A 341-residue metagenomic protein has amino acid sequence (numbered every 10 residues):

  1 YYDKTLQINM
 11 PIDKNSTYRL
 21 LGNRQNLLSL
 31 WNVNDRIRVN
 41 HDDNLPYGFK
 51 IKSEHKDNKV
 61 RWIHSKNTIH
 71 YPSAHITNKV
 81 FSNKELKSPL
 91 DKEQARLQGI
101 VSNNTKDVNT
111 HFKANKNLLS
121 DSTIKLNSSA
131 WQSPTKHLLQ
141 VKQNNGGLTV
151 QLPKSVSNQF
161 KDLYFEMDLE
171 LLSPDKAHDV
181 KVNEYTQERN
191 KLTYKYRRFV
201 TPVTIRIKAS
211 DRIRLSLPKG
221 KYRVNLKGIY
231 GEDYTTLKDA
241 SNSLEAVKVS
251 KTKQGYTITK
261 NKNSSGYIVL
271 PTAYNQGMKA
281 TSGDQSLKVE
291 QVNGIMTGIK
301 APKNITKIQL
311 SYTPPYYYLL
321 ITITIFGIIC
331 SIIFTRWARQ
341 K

Functional and structural regions predicted by a protein language model:
Y1, L28-R36, L270-Y274, M296-I299: Long, contiguous hydrophobic alpha-helical segments, chiefly transmembrane helices and signal peptides
Y1-W31, I69-V101, T186-K195, N275 (+1 more regions): Extracytoplasmic/lumenal acceptor-recognition loop(s) of multi-pass membrane glycoenzymes
I12-K56: Periplasmic/luminal catalytic loop of GT-C fold multi-pass membrane glycosyltransferases that transfer sugars from
N26-L27, N34-I37, H41, S53 (+7 more regions): Nucleotide-cofactor and metal-assisted catalytic machinery
S29-N32, H41-P46, K59-W131, L217-L237: Catalytic cores of secreted or luminal carbohydrate-active enzymes
R36, I63-S65, I299, I308: Well-ordered beta-strand positions enriched in small/hydrophobic/aromatic, beta-favoring residues
G48-E54, K59-H64, L192-Y196: Tryptophan-centered short beta-strand motifs
S122-K341: Active-site-proximal, structured, solvent-exposed surfaces of multi-pass membrane proteins that position macromolecular
